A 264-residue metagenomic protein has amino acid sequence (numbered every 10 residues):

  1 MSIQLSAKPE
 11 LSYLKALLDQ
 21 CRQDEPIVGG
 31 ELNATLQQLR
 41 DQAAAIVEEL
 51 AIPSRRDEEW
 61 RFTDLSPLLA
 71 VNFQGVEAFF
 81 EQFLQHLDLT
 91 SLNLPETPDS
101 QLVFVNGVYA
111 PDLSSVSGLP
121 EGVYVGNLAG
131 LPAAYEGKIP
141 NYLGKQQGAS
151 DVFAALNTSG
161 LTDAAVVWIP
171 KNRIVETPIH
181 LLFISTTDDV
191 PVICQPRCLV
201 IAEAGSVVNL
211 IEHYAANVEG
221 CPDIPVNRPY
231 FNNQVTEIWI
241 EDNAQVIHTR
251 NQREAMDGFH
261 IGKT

Functional and structural regions predicted by a protein language model:
S2-S150, A154-A155: N-terminal amphipathic, basic helical "cap/leader" segment at the start of enzyme domains
Y135-T264: Conserved beta-strand/loop scaffold segments within soluble protein domains that form the structured core and edges
